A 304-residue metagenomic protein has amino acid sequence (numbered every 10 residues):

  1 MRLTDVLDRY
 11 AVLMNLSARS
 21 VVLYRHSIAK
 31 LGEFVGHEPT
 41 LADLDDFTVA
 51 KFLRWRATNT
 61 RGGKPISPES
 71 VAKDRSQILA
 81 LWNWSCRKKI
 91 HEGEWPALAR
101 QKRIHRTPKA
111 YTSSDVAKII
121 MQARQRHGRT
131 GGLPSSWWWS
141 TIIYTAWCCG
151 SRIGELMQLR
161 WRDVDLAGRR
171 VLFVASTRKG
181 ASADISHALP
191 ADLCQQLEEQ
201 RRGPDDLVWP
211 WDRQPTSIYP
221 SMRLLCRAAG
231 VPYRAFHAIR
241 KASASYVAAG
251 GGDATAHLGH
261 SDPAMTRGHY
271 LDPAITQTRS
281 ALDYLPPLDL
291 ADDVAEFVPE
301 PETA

Functional and structural regions predicted by a protein language model:
M1, A264, G268, Q277-A304: C-terminal secondary-structure termini that scaffold catalytic or DNA-interacting sites
L3-S27, G62-P65: Short, aromatic/basic-rich helix-turn unit that serves as a nucleic-acid recognition element
K30, G62-L98, R106, S135-W137 (+2 more regions): N-terminal DNA-binding recognition helix of tyrosine site-specific recombinases/integrases
H91, L98-I153, M157: Basic, Lys/Arg- and aromatic-enriched nucleic-acid-binding interface segment
Y144, C148, G154-E155, A238-S261: C-terminal catalytic core of tyrosine-transesterase DNA break-rejoin enzymes
C149, Q158-E199: Conserved tyrosine-mediated DNA breakage-rejoining catalytic core shared by Y-recombinases
D163-G168, G250-L271: Short, polar N-cap/turn motifs at the start of nucleic acid-interacting alpha helices
A188-P232: Active-site/catalytic core of tyrosine-dependent DNA strand-transfer enzymes
